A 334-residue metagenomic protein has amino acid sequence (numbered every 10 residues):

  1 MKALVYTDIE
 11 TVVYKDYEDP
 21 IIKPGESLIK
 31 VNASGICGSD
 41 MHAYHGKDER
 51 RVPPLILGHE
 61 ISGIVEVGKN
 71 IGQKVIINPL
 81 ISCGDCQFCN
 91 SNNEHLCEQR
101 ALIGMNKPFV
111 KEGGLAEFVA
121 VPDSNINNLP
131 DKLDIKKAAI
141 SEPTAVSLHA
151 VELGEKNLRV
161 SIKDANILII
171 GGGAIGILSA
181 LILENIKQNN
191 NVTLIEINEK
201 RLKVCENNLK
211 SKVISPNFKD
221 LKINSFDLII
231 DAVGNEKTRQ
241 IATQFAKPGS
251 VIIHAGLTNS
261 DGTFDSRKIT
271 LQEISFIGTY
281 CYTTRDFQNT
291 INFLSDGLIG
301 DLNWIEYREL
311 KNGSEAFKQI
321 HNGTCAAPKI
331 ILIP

Functional and structural regions predicted by a protein language model:
P20-S34, D48-N90, P130-K132: Glycine-rich beta-strand-centered segment in the early N-terminal region that forms part of a ligand/cofactor-binding
A33, I230-A232: Short, well-ordered coil/turn residues at beta-beta hairpins and beta-strand->alpha-helix junctions within
G72, L133-F218: Mid-domain Rossmann-like dinucleotide-binding core that forms the NAD(H)/NADP(H) cofactor-binding site
I76, I229-I230, I253: N-terminal Rossmann-like NAD(P) cofactor-binding module of classical short-chain dehydrogenase/reductase
D85-I170: NAD(P)H dinucleotide-binding glycine-rich loop of Rossmann-like/cofactor-binding domains, especially the beta1-alpha1
L221-I229: A short acidic, Gly/Pro-enriched loop at the edge of an enzyme's catalytic core that lines a small-molecule cofactor
K237-D296, I333-P334: Glycine-rich phosphate-binding loop and adjacent beta-alpha segment of Rossmann(oid) nucleotide-cofactor-binding
T284, Q288-P334: C-terminal hydrophobic helical "lid"/dimerization subdomain of Rossmann-like NAD(P)H-dependent oxidoreductases
